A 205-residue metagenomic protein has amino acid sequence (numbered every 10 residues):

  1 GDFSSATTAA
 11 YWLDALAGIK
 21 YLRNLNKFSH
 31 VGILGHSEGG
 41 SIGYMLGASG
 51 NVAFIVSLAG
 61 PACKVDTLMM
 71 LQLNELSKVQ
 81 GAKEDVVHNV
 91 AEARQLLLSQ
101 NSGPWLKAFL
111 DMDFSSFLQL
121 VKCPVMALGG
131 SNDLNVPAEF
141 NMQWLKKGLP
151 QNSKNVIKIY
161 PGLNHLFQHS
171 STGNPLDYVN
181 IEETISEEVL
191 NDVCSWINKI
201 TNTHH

Functional and structural regions predicted by a protein language model:
G1-A10, H169-V179: Cap/lid segment of the alpha/beta-hydrolase catalytic domain
S4-L25: Alpha/beta-hydrolase active-site loop
N26-S37: Alpha/beta-hydrolase fold nucleophile elbow
M45-L46, G50-L120: Accessory cap/linker subdomain of secreted extracellular hydrolases
V121, A127-G129: Short beta-strand/loop motif that positions the catalytic acidic residue of the alpha/beta-hydrolase fold
C123, P137-G148: Short alpha-helix in the alpha/beta-hydrolase fold that links the catalytic acid
L149-T172: Catalytic histidine neighborhood in serine/cysteine hydrolases with alpha/beta-hydrolase-type architecture
L166, T172-H205: Catalytic active-site module of serine/aspartate enzymes centered on a nucleophile-bearing elbow/loop
